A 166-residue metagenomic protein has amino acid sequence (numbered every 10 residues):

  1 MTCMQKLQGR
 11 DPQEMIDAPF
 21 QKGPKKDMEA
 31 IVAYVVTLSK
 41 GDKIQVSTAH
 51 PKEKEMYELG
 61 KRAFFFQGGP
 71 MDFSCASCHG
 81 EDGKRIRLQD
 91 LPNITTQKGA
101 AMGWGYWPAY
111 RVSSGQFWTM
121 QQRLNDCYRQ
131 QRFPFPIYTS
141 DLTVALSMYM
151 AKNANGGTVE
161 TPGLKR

Functional and structural regions predicted by a protein language model:
M1-A30, K40, F66-R166: Electron-transfer interface patches adjacent to heme c in soluble/periplasmic c-type cytochromes and di-/multiheme
T37-G68: Electrostatic cytochrome c docking/interface patches
